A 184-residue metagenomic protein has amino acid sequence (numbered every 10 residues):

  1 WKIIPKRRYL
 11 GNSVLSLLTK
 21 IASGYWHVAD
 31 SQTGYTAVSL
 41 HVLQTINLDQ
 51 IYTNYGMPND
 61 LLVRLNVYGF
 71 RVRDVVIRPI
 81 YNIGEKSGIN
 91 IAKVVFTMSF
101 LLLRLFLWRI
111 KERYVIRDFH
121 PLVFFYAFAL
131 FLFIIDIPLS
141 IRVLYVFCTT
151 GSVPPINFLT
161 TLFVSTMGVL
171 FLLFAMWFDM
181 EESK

Functional and structural regions predicted by a protein language model:
W1-Y55, Y81-F96: Acceptor/aglycone-binding surface of glycosyltransferases and processive sugar-polymer synthases
Q50-K184: Hydrophobic helical membrane-anchoring modules
